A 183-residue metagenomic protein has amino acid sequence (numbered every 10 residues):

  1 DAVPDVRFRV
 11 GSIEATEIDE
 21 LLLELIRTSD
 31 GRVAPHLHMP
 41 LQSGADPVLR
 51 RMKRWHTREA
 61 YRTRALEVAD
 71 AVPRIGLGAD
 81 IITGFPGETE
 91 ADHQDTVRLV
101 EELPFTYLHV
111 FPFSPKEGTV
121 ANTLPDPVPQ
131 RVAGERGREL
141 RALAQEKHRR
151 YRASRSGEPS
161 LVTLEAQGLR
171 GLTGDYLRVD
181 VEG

Functional and structural regions predicted by a protein language model:
D1-E90: Conserved SAM/AdoMet-binding glycine-rich loop
P4, R27, G31, A69-G76 (+5 more regions): Hydrophobic alpha-helix feature that most strongly marks membrane-spanning transmembrane helices and their immediate
V10, M39, D80, V100 (+3 more regions): Conserved, mostly hydrophobic/aromatic
P40-A45, P112-E117, D175: Short, small-residue-rich loop/turn micro-motifs
G44-V48, V120-L124, K147: Glycine-rich, flexible loop/turn motifs
A71, E90-A91, D95-G137: C-terminal, non-catalytic macromolecule-binding modules
A79, T83, T89, T96 (+2 more regions): Ser/Thr-centric signal marking residues that sit in or immediately flank functional binding/regulatory motifs
P112, T123-G183: Terminal RNA-binding accessory module
